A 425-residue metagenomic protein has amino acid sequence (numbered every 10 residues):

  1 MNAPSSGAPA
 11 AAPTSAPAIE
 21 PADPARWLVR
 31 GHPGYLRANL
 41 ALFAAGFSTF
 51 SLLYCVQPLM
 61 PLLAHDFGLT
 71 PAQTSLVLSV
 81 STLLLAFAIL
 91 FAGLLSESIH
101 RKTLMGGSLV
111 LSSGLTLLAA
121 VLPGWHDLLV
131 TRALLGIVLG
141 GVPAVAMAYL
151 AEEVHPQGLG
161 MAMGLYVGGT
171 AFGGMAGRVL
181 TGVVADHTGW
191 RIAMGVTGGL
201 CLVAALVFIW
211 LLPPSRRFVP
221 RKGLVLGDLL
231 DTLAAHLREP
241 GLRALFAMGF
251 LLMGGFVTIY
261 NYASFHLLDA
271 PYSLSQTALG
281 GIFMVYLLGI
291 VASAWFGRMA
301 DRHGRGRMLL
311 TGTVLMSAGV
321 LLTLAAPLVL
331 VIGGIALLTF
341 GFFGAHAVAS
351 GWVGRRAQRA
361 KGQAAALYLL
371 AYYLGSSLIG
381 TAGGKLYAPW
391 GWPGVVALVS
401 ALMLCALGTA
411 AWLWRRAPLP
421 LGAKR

Functional and structural regions predicted by a protein language model:
P21-H32, P213-F246: Juxtamembrane intracellular "pre-TM" segments in multi-pass secondary transporters
F87-H126: Conserved MFS/SLC helix-loop-helix module at the cytosolic interface between two early adjacent transmembrane helices
I89-H100, V291-G304, Y387: Helix-to-loop junctions at the C-terminal end of transmembrane segments in multipass secondary transporters
T103-L117, G198, R307-L321, S400: Structural signature of the two symmetry-related core transmembrane helices
L115, H126-L135, V329-L337: Paired small-residue
D127, P156, L165-L212: Helix-loop-helix hairpin linking two adjacent transmembrane segments in secondary transporters
T131-F172: Cytoplasmic helix-loop-helix junction between adjacent transmembrane helices in 12-TM secondary transporters
G306-A349: C-terminal transmembrane helical hairpin of 12-TM major facilitator-type secondary transporters
